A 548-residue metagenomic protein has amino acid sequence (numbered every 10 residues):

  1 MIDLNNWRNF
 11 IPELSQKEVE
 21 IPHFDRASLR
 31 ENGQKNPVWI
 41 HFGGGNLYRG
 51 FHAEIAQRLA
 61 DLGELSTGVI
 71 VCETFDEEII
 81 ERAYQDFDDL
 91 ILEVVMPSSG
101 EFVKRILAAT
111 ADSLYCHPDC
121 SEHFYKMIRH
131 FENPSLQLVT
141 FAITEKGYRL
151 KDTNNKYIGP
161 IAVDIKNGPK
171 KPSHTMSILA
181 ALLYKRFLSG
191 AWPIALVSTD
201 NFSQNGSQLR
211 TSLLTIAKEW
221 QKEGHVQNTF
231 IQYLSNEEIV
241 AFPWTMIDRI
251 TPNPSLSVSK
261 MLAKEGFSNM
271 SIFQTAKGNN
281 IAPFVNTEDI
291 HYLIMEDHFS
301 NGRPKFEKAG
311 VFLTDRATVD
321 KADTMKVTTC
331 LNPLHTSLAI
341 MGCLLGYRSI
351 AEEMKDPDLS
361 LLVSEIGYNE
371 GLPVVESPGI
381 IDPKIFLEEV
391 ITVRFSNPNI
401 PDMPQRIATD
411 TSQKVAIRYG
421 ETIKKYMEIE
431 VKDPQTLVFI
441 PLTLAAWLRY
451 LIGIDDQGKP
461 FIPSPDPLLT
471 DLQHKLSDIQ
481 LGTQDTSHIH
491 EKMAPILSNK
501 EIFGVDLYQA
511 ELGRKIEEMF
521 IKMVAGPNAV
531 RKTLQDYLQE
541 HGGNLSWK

Functional and structural regions predicted by a protein language model:
M1-K548: Substrate/ligand-engaging "lid" and interaction regions
